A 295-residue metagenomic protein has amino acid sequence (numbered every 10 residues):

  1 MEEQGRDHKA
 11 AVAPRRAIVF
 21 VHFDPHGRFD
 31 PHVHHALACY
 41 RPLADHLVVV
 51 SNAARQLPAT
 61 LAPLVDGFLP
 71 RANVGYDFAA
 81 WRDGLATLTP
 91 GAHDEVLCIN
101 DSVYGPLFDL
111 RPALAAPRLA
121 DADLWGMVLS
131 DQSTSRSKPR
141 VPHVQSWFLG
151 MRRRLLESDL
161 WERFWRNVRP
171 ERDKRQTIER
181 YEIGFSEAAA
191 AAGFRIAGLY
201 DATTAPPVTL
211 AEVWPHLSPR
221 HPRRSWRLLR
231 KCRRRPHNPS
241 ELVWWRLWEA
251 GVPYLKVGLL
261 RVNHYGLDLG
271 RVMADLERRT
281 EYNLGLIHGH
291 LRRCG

Functional and structural regions predicted by a protein language model:
M1-G295: ER/Golgi luminal nucleotide-sugar-dependent glycosyltransferases, focusing on the catalytic module
